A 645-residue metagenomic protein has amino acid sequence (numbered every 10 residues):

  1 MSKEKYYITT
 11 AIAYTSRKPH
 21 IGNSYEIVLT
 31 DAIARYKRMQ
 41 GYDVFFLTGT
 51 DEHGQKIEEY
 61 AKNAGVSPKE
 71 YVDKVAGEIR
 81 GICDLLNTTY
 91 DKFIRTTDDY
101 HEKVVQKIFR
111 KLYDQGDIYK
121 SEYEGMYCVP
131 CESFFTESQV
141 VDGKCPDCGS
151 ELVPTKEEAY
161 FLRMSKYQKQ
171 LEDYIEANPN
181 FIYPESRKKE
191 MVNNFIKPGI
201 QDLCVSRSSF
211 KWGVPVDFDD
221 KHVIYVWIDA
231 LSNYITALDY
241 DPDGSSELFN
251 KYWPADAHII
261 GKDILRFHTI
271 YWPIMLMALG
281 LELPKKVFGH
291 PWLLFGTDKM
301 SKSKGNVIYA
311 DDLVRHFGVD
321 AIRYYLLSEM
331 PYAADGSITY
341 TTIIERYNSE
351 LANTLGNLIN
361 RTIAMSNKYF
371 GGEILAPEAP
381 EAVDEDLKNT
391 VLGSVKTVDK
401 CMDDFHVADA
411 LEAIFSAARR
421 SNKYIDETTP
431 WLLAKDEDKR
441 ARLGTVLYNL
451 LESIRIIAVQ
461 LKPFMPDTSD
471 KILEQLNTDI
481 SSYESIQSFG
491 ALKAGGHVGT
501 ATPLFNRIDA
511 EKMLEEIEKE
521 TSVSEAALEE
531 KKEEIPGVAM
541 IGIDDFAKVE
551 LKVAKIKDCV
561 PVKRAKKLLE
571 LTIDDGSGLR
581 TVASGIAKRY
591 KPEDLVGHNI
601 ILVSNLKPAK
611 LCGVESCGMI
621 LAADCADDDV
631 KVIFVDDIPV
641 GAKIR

Functional and structural regions predicted by a protein language model:
M1-Y183: N-terminal, positively charged nucleic-acid-binding surface of large information/translation enzymes
S2-T48, Y100-V104, T155-K368, E412-I414: Structured secondary-structure scaffolds
G54, S232, P561: Short, glycine/acidic-enriched loop or turn micro-motifs at the edges of active sites
K120, E329, T342-P380, T390-H497 (+1 more regions): Helix-rich, typically C-terminal accessory recognition domains appended to large enzymatic cores
D147, V216-F218, I573-S577: Short acidic, glycine-rich loop/turn motifs
K286-G289, L473-Q475, E570: Beta-strand segments within the central parallel beta-sheet cores of soluble alpha/beta enzyme folds
I472-D545: Intrinsic disorder at enzyme termini
A526-R645: Phosphate-backbone binding interfaces of nucleic-acid-interacting proteins
